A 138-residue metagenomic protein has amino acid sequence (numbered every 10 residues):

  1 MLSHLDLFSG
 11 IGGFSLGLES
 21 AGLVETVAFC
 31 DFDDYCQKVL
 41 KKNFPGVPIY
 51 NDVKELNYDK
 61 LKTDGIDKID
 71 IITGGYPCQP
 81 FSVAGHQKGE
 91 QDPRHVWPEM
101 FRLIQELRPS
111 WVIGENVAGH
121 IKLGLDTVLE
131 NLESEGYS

Functional and structural regions predicted by a protein language model:
M1-S138: Conserved active-site and SAM-binding loop architecture of S-adenosyl-L-methionine-dependent nucleic-acid
